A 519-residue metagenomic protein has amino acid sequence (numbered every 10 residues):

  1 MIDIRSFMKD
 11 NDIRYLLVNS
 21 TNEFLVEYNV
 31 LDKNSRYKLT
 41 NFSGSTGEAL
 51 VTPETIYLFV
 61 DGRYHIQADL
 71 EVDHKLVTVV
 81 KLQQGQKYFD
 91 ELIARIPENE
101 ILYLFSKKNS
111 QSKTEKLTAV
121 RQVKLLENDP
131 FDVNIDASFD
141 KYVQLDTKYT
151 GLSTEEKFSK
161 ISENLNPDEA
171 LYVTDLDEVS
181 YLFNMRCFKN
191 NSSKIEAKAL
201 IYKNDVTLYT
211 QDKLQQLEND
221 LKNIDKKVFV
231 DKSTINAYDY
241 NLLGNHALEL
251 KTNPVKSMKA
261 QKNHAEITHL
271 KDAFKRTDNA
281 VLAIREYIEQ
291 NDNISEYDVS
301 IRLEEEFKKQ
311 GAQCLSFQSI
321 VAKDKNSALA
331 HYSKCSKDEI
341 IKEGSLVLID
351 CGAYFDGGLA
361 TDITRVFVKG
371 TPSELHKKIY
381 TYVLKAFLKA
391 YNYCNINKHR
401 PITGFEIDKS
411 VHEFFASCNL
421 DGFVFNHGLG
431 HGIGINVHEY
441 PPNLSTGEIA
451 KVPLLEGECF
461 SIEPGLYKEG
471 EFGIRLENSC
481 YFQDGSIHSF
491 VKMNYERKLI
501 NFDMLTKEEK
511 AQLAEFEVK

Functional and structural regions predicted by a protein language model:
M1-K519: Active-site neighborhoods and metal-handling regions in enzymes and metal-associated proteins
